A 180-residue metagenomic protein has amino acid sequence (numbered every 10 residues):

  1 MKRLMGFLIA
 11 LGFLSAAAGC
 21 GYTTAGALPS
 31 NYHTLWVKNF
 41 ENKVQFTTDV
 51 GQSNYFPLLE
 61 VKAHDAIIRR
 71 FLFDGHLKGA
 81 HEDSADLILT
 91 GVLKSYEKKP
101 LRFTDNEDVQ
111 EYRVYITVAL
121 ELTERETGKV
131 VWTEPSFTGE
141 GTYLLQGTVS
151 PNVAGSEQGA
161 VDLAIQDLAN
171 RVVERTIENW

Functional and structural regions predicted by a protein language model:
M1-L8: Bacterial N-terminal signal peptides that target proteins for export
L4, A18-I68, H76, E126 (+2 more regions): A structural "domain/chain start" motif
L8-A18: Bacterial N-terminal signal peptides
N54-K62, D108-Q110, G155-G159, L163: Residues at secondary-structure transition points
D74-K78, S84, I88-G155: Surface-exposed short loop/turn segments
V153-W180: Compositionally biased, intrinsically disordered linkers/stalks adjacent to structured regions
